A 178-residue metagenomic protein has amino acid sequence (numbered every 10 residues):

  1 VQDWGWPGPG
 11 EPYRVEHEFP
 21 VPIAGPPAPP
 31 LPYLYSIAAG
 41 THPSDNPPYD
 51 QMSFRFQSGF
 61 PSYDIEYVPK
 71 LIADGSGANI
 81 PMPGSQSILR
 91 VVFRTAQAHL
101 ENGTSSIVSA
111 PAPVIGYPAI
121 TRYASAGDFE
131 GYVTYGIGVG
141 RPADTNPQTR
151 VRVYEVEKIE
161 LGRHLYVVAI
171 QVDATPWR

Functional and structural regions predicted by a protein language model:
V1-R178: Short linear recognition/processing motifs and adjacent strand/loop elements at protein termini and domain edges
